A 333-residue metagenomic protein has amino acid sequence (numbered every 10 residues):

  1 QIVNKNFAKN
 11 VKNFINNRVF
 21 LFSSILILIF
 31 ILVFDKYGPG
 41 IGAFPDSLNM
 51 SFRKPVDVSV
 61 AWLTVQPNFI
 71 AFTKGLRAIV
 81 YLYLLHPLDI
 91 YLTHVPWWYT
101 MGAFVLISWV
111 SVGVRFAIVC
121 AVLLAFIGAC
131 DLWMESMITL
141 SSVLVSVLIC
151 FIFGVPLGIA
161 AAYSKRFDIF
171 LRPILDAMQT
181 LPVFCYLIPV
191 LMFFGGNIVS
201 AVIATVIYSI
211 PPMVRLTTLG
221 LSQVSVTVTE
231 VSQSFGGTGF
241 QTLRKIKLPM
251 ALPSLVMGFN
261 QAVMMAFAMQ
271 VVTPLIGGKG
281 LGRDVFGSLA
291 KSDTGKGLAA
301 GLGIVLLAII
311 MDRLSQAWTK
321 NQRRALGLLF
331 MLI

Functional and structural regions predicted by a protein language model:
Q1-S141, S315-I333: N-terminal, non-cleaved signal-anchor transmembrane helix
G40, E135, T139, I159 (+7 more regions): Membrane-spanning helices that line or support transport/gating and their immediate boundary helices in channels
L85-T93, W133-V145, D168-L171, L175-M178 (+6 more regions): Alpha-helical membrane-interface segments at transmembrane helix boundaries
F104-V110, C120-M137, S146-L175: Transmembrane-helix boundary motif in ABC transporter permease subunits
S142-V145, I149-V155, I159-A162, R172-S209: Generic hydrophobic transmembrane alpha-helix motif, especially the helices
M192, L221, M265-L307, R323-F330: Glycine-rich helix-loop "coupling/hinge" segments at transmembrane-helix boundaries in multipass transporters
I203, I207, G239-T273, G295 (+3 more regions): Transmembrane alpha-helices
P212-F259, V285: Short cytoplasmic-facing helical segments at TM-TM junctions of multi-pass membrane proteins
